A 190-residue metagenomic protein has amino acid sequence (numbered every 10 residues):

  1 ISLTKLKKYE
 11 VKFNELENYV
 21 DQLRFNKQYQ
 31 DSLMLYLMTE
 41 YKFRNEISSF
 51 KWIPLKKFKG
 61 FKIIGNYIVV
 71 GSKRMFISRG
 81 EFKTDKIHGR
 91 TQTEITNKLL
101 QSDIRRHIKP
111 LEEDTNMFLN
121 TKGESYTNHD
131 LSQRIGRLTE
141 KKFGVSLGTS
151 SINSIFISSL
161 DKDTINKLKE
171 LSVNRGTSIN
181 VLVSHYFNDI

Functional and structural regions predicted by a protein language model:
I1-Y19, D85-L99, E113-D114: DNA breakage-rejoining catalytic core of tyrosine-based enzymes
Y9-E46: Basic, Lys/Arg- and aromatic-enriched nucleic-acid-binding interface segment
F25-Q28, E40-I47, W52-F61, P110 (+1 more regions): Secondary-structure boundary elements
S32-T39, S154-K162: Contiguous, well-ordered alpha-helical segments that form the cores/surfaces of helical PPI scaffolds
S49, S132, V183-S184: Key DNA-contacting residues within the recognition helix of helix-turn-helix
F50-N97: Conserved tyrosine-mediated DNA breakage-rejoining catalytic core shared by Y-recombinases
H88-F156, D161: Active-site/catalytic core of tyrosine-dependent DNA strand-transfer enzymes
K162-T164, L168, V173-I190: Catalytic-site neighborhood detector that most strongly recognizes the C-terminal catalytic loop/helix of tyrosine
